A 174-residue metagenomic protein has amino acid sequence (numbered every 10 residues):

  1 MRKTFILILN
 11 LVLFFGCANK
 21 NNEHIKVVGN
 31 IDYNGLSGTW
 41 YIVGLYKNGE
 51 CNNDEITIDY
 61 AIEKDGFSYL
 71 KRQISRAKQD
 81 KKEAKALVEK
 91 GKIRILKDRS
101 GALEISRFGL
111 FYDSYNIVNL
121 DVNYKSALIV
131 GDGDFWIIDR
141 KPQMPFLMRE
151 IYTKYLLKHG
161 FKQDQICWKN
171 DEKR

Functional and structural regions predicted by a protein language model:
T4-F14: Sec-dependent N-terminal signal peptides
C17-R174: A beta-rich soluble binding module of mature secreted/lumenal proteins
